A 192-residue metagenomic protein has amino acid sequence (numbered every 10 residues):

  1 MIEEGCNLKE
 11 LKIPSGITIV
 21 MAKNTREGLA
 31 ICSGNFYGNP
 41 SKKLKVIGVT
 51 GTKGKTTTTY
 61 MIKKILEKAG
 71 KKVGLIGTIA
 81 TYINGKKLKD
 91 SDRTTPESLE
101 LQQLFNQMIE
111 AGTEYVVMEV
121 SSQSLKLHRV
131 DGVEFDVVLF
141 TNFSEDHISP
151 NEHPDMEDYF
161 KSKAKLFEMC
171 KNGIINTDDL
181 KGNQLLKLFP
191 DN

Functional and structural regions predicted by a protein language model:
M1-G48, T58-G70: Short, basic phosphate-binding NTP loop
I2, C32, V49, I76 (+5 more regions): Residue-level signal for inorganic ion chemistry
I2-E10, G77-A80, T177-K181: Short, polar loop motifs at secondary-structure junctions
E10-G16, E110-A111, L139-N192: Acidic, Mg2+-coordinating active-site environments of NTP-dependent enzymes
K55: Conserved lysine of the Walker
G70-I83: Short beta-strand-centered segment that lines the nucleotide-binding/catalytic pocket of NTP-utilizing
K87-S121: Conserved nucleotide-sensing/catalytic segment adjacent to the nucleotide-binding pocket in NTP-handling enzymes
S124-D131: Conserved helix/coil segment N-terminal to the catalytic DExD/H
